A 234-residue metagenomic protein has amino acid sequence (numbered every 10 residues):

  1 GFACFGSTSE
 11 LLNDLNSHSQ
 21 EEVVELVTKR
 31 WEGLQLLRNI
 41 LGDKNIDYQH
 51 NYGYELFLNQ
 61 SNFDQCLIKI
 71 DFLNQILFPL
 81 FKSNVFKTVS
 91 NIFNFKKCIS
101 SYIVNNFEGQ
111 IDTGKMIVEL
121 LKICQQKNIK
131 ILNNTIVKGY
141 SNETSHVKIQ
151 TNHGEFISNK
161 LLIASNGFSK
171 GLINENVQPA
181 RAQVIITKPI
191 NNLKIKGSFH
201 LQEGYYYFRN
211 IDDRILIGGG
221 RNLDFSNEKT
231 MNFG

Functional and structural regions predicted by a protein language model:
G1-T28: Glycine-rich active-site loop/strand segments that organize a redox cofactor
G6-N16, N39-E119: Flavin (FAD/FMN) cofactor-binding and adjacent substrate-gating region of FAD-dependent oxidoreductase domains
S7-T8, N59-S61, G167, K188-N192 (+2 more regions): Short loop segments at secondary-structure junctions
L12, K170-G171, D224: Short glycine-rich, flexible loops that bind phosphorylated cofactors or substrates
E21, E25-N39, I68, E119: A non-catalytic, amphipathic alpha-helix used as a structural packing/dimerization or gating element in enzyme scaffolds
C98-N159, A164: Helical element adjacent to the flavin cofactor pocket in flavoenzyme catalytic cores
Q150-K196: Central helical "cap/lid" subdomain
L193-G234: Active-site lid/adjacent beta-loop-alpha segment flanking the redox-cofactor pocket in flavoenzymes
